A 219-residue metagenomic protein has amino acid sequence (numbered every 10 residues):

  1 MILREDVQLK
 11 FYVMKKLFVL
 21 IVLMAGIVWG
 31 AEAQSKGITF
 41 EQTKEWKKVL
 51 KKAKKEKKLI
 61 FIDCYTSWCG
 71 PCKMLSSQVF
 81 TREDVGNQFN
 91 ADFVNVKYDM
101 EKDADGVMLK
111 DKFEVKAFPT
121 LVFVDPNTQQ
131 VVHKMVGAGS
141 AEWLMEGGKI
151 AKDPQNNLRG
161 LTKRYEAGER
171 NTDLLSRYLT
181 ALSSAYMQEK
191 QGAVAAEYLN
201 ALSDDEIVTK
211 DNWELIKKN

Functional and structural regions predicted by a protein language model:
M1-K36: Bacterial Sec-dependent N-terminal signal peptides
Q34-E56: N-terminal leader/targeting and pre-domain segments
I38-K44, C64, Q78-D105, F123: Thiol-based oxidoreductase modules, predominantly thioredoxin-like and allied folds used for disulfide exchange
E56-S67: Short active-site neighborhood of thiol/selenol oxidoreductases, capturing the structured segment around
C69-C72: Short cysteine clusters
D103-F118, N127: Structural alpha/beta surface segment adjacent to cysteine/selenocysteine redox centers across thiol/disulfide enzymes
K116-N157: Non-catalytic, surface beta->alpha helical segment in thiol-disulfide oxidoreductase systems
Y165-N219: Oxidative protein folding and maturation machinery
